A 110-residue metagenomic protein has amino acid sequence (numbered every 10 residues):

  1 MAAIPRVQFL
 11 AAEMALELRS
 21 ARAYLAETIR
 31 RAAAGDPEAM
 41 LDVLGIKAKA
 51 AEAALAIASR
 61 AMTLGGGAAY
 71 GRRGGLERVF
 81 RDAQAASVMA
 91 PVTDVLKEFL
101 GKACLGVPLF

Functional and structural regions predicted by a protein language model:
M1-E17: Glycine-rich beta->alpha junctions and the first turn(s) of the following alpha-helix
A3, I46-A50, M89: Secondary-structure capping and boundary motifs in well-ordered enzyme cores
R6, E38, S59: Active-site lining segments that contact anionic ligands and/or coordinate catalytic metals
A12, L16-R19, A48-L55, Q84: Generic structural signal for well-ordered, non-transmembrane alpha-helical segments in soluble/cytosolic regions
R19-K49, M62-Y70: C-terminal helix-coil-helix/basic helical segment that borders enzyme active sites and/or dimer interfaces and provides
R60-A61, A86: Alpha-helical transmembrane segments of multipass membrane proteins
G67-F110: Glycine-rich phosphate/cofactor-binding loops in nucleotide/flavin-utilizing enzymes
